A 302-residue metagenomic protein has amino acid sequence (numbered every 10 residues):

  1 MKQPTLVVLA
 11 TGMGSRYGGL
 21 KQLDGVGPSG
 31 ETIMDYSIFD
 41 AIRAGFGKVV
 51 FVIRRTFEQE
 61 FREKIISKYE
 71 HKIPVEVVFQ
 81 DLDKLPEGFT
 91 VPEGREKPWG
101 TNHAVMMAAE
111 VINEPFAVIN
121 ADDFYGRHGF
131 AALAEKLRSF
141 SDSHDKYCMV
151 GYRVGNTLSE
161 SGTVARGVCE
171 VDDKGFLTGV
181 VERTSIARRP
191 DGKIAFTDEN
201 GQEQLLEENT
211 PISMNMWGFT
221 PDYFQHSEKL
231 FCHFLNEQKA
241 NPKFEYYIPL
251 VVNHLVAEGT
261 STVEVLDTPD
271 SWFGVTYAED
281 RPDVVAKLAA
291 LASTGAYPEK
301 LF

Functional and structural regions predicted by a protein language model:
M1-G14, P28-V118, Y125-A132, S139: Conserved N-terminal catalytic core of the sugar/cofactor nucleotidyltransferase
L23, C169-V171, V265: A structural signal for short hydrophobic beta-strand segments in well-ordered beta-sheet cores
E60-F61, H226, V251, D283: Phosphate- and divalent-cation-binding pockets in alpha/beta enzyme and binding domains that engage nucleotide-derived
R127-W217: Conserved core of the sugar-phosphate nucleotidyltransferase
M216-S227: Conserved nucleotide-sugar donor-binding and metal-coordinating catalytic region shared by glycosyltransferases
G218, V263-L266, G274: Conserved active-site beta-strand element of glycosyltransferases/polysaccharide synthases
E228-T260: A C-terminal functional module that forms or caps the active site or interfaces directly with catalytic machinery
